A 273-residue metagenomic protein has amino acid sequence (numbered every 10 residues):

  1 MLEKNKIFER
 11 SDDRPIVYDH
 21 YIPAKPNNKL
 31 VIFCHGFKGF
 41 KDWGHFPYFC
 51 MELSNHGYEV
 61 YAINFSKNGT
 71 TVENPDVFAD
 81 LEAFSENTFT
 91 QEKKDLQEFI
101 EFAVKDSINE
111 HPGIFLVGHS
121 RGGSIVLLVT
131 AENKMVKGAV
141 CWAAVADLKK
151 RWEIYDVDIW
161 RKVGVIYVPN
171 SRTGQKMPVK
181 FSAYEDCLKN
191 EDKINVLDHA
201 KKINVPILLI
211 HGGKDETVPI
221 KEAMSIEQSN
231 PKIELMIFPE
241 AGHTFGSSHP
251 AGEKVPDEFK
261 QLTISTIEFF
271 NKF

Functional and structural regions predicted by a protein language model:
M1-K25: N-terminal cap/lid segment of alpha/beta-hydrolase-fold proteins
K25-G69: Short, surface-exposed "cap/lid" segments of acyl-processing enzymes
F46, V205, P219-Q228, P250: Short alpha-helix in the alpha/beta-hydrolase fold that links the catalytic acid
E82-D106: Alpha/beta-hydrolase active-site loop
F99-W160: Primarily recognizes the serine-hydrolase "nucleophile elbow" in alpha/beta-hydrolase and SGNH/GDSL folds
K180-H199: Active-site nucleophile elbow and catalytic-triad environment of alpha/beta-hydrolase enzymes
I203, L209-H211, D215: Short beta-strand/loop motif that positions the catalytic acidic residue of the alpha/beta-hydrolase fold
A241-F273: Catalytic active-site module of serine/aspartate enzymes centered on a nucleophile-bearing elbow/loop
